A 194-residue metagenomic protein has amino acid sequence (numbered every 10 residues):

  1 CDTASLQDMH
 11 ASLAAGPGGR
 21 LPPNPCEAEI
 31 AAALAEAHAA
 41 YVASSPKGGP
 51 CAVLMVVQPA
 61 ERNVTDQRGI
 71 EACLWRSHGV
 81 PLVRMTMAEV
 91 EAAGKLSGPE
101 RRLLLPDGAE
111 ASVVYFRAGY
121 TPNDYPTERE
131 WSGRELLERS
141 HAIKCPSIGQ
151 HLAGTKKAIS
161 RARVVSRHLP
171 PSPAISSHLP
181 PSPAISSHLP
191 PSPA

Functional and structural regions predicted by a protein language model:
C1-I175, P183, P193-A194: Domain-scale recognition of functional cores that engage charged ligands
S177-H178, S186-H188: Intrinsically disordered, low-complexity repeat regions of secreted/extracellular protein precursors
